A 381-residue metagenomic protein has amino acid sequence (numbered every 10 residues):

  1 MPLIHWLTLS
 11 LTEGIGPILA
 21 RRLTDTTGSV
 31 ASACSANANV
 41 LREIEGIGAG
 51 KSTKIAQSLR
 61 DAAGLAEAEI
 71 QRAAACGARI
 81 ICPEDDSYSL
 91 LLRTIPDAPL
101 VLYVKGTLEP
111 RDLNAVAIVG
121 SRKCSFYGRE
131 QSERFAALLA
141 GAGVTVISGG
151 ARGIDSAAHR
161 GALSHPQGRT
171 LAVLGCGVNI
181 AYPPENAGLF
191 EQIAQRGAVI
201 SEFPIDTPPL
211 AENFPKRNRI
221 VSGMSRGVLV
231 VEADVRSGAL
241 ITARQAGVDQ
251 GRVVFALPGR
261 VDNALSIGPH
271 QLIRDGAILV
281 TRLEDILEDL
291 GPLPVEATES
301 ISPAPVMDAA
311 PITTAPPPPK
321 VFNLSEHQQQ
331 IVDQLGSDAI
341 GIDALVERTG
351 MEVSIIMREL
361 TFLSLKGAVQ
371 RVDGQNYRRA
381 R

Functional and structural regions predicted by a protein language model:
M1-L3, C82-R381: Glycine-biased, small-residue-rich flexible motifs in mid-sequence functional cores and linkers
M1-S87, I342, A368, Q375-R381: Short, small/acidic-rich helices and loops at N termini and domain boundaries of DNA replication/processing enzymes
